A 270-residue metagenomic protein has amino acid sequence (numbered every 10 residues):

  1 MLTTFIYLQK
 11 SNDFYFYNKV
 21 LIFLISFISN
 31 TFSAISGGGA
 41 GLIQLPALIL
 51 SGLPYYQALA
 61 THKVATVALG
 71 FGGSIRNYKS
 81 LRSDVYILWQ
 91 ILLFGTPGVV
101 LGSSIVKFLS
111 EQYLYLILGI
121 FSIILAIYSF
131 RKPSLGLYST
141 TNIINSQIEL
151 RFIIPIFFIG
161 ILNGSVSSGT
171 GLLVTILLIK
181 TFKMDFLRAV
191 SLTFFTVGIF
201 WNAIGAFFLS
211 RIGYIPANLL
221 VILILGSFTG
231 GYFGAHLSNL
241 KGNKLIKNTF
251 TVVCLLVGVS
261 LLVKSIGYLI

Functional and structural regions predicted by a protein language model:
M1-Y56, S139-L192, V221: Selected transmembrane alpha-helices and immediately adjacent juxtamembrane segments of polytopic inner-membrane
L2-S11, G72-S80, G119-I144, V259-I270: Transmembrane helix exit motif
S11, N18-K19, L53-A68, Q112-F121 (+2 more regions): Structural signature of hydrophobic alpha-helical transmembrane segments
A60-Y113, N202-V252: Selective hydrophobic functional segments
K63, L118-S122, A126, F194-F195 (+2 more regions): Residues within membrane-spanning alpha-helices of integral membrane proteins, especially the hydrophobic core/packing
L101-G102, I156-S168, I204-G205, G213 (+1 more regions): Hydrophobic alpha-helical transmembrane segments in multi-pass integral membrane proteins
S191-G205: Hydrophobic alpha-helical transmembrane segments of multi-pass integral membrane proteins, especially transporters
